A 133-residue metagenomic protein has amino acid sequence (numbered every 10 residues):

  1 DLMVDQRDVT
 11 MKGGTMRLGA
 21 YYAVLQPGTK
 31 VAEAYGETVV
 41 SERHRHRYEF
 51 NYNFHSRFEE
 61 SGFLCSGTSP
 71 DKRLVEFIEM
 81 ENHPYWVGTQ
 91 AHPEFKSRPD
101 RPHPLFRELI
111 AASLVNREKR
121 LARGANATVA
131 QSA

Functional and structural regions predicted by a protein language model:
D1-A133: Amide-donor transfer/coupling interface in amidating biosynthetic enzymes
